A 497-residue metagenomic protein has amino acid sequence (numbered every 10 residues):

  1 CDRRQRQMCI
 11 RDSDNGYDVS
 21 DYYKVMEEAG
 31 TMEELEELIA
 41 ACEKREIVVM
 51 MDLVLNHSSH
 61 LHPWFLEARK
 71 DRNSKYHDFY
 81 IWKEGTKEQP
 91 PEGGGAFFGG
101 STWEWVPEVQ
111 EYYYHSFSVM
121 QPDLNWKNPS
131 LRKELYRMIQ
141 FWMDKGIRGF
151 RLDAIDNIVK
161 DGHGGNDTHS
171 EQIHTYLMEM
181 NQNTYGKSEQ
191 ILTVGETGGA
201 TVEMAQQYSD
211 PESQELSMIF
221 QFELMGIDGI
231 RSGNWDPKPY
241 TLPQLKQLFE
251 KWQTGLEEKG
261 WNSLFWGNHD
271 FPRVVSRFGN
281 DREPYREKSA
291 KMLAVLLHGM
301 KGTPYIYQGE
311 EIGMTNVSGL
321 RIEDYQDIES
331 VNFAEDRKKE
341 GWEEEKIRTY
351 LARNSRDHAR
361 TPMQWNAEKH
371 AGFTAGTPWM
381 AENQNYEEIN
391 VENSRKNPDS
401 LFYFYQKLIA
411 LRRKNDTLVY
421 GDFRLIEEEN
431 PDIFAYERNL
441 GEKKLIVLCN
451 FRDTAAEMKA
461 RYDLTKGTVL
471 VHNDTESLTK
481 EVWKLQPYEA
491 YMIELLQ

Functional and structural regions predicted by a protein language model:
C1-R6, I10: Single conserved hydrophobic/aromatic residue that forms the stacking wall/gate of nucleotide- or nucleobase-binding
R3, Y17-V48, K127-R137, T168-Q182 (+2 more regions): Aromatic- and glycine-enriched glycan-recognition loops and surfaces that form the carbohydrate-binding subsites
N15, S59-G164, E171-Q308, I312 (+2 more regions): Alpha-amylase-like alpha-glycosidases and glucanotransferases acting on alpha-linked glucans and related
D18-D21, L61, M120, A359 (+2 more regions): Residues that flank catalytic or metal-binding motifs in active/ligand-binding sites
L38-L66: Hydrophobic or amphipathic alpha-helical targeting/insertion segments
T184-Q190, G199, Q207-E215, I219-Q221 (+6 more regions): Loop/helix patches that line or flank the sugar-binding groove of alpha-linked glycan CAZymes
A455-D474: Beta-strand-rich binding/interaction modules
T479-Q497: C-terminal beta-strand-rich structural cap/linker in extracellular carbohydrate-active enzymes
